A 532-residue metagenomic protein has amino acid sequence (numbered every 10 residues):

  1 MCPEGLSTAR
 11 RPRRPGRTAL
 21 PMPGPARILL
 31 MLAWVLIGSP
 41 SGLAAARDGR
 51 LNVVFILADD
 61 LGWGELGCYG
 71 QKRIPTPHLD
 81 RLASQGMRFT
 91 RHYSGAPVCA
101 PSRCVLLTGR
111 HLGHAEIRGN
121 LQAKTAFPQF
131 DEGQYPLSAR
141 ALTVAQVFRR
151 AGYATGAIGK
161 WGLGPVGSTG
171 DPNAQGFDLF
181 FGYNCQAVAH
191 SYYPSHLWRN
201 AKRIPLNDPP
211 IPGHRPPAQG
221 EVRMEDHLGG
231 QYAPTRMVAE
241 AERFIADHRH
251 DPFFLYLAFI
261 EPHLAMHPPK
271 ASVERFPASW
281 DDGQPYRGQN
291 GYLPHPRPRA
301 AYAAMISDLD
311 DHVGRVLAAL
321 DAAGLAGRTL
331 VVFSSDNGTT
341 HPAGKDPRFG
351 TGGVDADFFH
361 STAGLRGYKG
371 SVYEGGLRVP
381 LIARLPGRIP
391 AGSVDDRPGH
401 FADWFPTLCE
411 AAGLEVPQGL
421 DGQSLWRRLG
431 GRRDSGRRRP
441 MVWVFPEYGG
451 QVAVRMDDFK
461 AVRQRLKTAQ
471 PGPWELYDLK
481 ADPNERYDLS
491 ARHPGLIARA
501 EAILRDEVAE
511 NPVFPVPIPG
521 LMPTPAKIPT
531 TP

Functional and structural regions predicted by a protein language model:
L6, P12, G16-T18, G24: Short, low-complexity intrinsically disordered segments enriched in A/P/G/S/L with frequent Arg, especially at protein
T18, A58-R73, L121, L163 (+9 more regions): Active-site-proximal cap/lid insertion segments
R27-S39: Bacterial N-terminal signal peptides
L36-G49: Bacterial Sec-dependent signal peptides at the C-terminal "C-region" and cleavage site
A45, W63-G156, G167, Q175 (+3 more regions): Active-site segment of extracytoplasmic enzymes that catalyze sulfate/phosphate-ester chemistry
G49-V54, Q85-T90, R150-G156, Q175-D178 (+4 more regions): Loop/turn elements at helix/coil->beta-strand transitions in domains of secreted/extracellular proteins
F89-T90, G113-E116, S168, V188-A189 (+3 more regions): Secretory-pathway/luminal and periplasmic proteins that interact with or process carbohydrate-rich
